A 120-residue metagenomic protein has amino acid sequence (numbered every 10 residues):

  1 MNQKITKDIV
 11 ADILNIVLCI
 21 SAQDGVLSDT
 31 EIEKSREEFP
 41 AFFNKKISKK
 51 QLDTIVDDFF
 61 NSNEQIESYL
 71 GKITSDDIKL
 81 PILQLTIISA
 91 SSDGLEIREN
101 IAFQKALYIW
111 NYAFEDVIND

Functional and structural regions predicted by a protein language model:
M1-D120: Small-residue-enriched hydrophobic alpha-helices in membranes
